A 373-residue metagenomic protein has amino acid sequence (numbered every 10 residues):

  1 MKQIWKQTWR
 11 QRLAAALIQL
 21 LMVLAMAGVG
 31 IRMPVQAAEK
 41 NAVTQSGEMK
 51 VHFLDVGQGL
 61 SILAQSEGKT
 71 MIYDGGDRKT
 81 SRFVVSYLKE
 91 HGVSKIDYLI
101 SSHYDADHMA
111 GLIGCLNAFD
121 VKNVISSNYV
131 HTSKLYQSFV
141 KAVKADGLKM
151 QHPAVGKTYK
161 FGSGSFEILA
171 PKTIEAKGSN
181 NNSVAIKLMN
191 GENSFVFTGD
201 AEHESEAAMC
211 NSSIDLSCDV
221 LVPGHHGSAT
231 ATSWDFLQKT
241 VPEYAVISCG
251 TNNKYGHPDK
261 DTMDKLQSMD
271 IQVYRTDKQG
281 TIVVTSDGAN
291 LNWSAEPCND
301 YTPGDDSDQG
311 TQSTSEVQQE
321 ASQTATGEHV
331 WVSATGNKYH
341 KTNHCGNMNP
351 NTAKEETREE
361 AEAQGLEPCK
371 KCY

Functional and structural regions predicted by a protein language model:
K2-W9, G28-S322, G346, K370-K371: Non-globular, low-confidence helical/coil segments that flank catalytic cores
R10-M26: Sec-dependent N-terminal signal peptides
D270, G280, T352-R358: Low-complexity, intrinsically disordered Gly/Pro/Thr-rich segments
S313-N337: SH3-family beta-barrel domains
T335-A353: Beta-loop motif signature
E356-P368: A short, charged, amphipathic alpha-helix used as a generic interaction element across diverse proteins
